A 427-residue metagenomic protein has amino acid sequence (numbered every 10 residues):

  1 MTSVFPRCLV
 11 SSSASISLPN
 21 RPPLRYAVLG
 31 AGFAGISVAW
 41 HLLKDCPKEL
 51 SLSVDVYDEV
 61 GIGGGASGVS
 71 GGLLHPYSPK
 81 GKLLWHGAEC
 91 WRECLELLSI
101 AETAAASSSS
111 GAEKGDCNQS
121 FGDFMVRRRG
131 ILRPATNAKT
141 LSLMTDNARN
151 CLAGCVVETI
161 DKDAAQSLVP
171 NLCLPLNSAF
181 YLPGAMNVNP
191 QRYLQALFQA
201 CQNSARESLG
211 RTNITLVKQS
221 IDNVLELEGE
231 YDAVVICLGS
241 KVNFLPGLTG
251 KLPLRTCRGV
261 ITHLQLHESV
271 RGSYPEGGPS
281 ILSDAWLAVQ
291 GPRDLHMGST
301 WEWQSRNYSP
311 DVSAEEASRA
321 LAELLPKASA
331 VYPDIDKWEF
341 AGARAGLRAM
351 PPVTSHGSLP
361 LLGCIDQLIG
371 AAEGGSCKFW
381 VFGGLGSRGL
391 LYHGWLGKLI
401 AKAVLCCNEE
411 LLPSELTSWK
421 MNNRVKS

Functional and structural regions predicted by a protein language model:
L18-A34, D55: Beta1/beta-strand and adjacent pyrophosphate-binding region of the FAD-binding site in flavoprotein oxidoreductases
L43-G68: Glycine-rich FAD pyrophosphate-binding loop
G71-L168: Dinucleotide-binding Rossmann-like beta1-alpha1 core, especially the glycine-rich loop that anchors the ADP
G81-C94, P134-T140, F180-Q199, E315-R319 (+2 more regions): Short beta-strand to alpha-helix junction loop
C173-A233, C237-L238, V242-P246: Helical element adjacent to the flavin cofactor pocket in flavoenzyme catalytic cores
L225-I281, P310-L321, D334-W338, L411: Central helical "cap/lid" subdomain
V270-C377: Active-site lid/adjacent beta-loop-alpha segment flanking the redox-cofactor pocket in flavoenzymes
D334, W338-S427: C-terminal catalytic lobe of FAD-dependent flavoproteins
